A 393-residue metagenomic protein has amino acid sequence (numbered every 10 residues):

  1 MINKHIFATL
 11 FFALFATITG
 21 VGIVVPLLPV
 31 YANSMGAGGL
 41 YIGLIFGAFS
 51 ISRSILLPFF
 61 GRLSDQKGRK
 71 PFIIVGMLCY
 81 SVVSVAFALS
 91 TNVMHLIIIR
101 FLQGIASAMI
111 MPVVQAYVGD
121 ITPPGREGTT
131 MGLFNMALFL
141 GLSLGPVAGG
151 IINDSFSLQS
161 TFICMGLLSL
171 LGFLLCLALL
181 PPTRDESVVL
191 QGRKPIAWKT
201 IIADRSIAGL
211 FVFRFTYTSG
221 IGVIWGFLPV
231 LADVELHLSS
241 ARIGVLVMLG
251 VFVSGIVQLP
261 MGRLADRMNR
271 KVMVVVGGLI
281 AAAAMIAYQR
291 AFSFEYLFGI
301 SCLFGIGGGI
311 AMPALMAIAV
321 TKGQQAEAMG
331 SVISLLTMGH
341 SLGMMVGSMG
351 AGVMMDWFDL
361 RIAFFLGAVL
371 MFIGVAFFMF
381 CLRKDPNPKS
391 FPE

Functional and structural regions predicted by a protein language model:
M1-N3, P181-F211, E393: Juxtamembrane intracellular "pre-TM" segments in multi-pass secondary transporters
L27-G39, G226-A241: Short amphipathic helix-loop junctions that connect adjacent transmembrane helices in Major Facilitator Superfamily/SLC
G36, G68, L89-H95, H237 (+2 more regions): Helix-breaking motifs and short loop linkers at transmembrane-helix boundaries and internal kinks in secondary membrane
P71-V85, G166, V272-I286: Structural signature of the two symmetry-related core transmembrane helices
V83, M94-L102, E295-L303: Paired small-residue
I99-L138: Cytoplasmic helix-loop-helix junction between adjacent transmembrane helices in 12-TM secondary transporters
M109-T122, I310-Q324: Intracellular juxtamembrane helix-capping segments at the cytosolic ends of symmetry-related transmembrane helices
L167-E186, F377-L382: C-terminal membrane-cytosol helix-exit motif in multi-pass small-molecule transporters
